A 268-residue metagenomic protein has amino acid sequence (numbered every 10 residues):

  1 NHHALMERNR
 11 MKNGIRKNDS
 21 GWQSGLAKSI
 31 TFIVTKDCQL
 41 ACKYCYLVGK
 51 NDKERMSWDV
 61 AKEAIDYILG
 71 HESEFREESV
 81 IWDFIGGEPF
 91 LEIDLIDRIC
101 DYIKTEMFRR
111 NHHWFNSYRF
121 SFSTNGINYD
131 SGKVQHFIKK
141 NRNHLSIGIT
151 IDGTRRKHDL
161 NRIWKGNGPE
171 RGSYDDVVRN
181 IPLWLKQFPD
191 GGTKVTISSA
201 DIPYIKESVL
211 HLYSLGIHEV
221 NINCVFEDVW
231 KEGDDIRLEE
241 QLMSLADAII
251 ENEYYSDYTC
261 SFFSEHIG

Functional and structural regions predicted by a protein language model:
N1-T31, D52, F75: N-terminal [4Fe-4S]-dependent radical SAM core
S24-D59: Canonical Radical SAM [4Fe-4S] cluster-binding loop centered on the CxxxCxxC motif and its immediate flanking residues
V34, G86-G87: Short acidic donor-binding/metal-coordinating loop in glycosyltransferase active sites
G49, E88-P89, G126-I127: Acidic metal-phosphate-binding loop of nucleotide-sugar-dependent transferases
R55-V60, K165-S173, G233-E240: Alpha-helix N-cap and loop-to-helix initiation/capping positions
L69-D83, E92-E227: Radical SAM/AdoMet-radical enzyme domain recognition
W230-G268: A C-terminal junction/extension of Radical SAM enzymes
